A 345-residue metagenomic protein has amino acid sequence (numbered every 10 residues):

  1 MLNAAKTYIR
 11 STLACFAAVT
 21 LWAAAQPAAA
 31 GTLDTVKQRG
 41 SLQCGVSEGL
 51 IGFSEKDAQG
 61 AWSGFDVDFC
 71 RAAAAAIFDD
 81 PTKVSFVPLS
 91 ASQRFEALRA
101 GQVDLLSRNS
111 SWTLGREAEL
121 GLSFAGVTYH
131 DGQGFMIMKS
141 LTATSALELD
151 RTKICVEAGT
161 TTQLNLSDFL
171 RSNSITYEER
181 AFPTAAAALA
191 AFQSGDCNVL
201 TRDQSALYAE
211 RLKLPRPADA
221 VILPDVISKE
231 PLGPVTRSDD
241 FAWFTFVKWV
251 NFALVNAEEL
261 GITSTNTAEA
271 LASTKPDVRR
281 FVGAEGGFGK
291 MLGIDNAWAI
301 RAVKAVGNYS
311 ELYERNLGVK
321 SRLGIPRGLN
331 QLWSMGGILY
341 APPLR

Functional and structural regions predicted by a protein language model:
L2-F16: Bacterial N-terminal signal peptides that target proteins for export
A30, D34-N109, L292, A297 (+3 more regions): Extracytoplasmic small-molecule ligand-binding "clamshell" domains of the periplasmic binding protein/Venus flytrap
Q43-G52, W62-I77, S111, D131-P183 (+1 more regions): Bilobed "Venus flytrap"/periplasmic-binding protein-like clamshell domains and structurally analogous long
V67-I77, K139-A143, L147-T161, A206-L207 (+3 more regions): Extended ligand-binding regions for polar small-molecule ligands
R71, A75, D79-E148, Q204-I227 (+2 more regions): Acidic, polar ligand-binding/catalytic clefts
V84-E96, E179-S194: Short helix-initiation/N-cap motifs at beta->coil->alpha
F288-R345: C-terminal functional modules
